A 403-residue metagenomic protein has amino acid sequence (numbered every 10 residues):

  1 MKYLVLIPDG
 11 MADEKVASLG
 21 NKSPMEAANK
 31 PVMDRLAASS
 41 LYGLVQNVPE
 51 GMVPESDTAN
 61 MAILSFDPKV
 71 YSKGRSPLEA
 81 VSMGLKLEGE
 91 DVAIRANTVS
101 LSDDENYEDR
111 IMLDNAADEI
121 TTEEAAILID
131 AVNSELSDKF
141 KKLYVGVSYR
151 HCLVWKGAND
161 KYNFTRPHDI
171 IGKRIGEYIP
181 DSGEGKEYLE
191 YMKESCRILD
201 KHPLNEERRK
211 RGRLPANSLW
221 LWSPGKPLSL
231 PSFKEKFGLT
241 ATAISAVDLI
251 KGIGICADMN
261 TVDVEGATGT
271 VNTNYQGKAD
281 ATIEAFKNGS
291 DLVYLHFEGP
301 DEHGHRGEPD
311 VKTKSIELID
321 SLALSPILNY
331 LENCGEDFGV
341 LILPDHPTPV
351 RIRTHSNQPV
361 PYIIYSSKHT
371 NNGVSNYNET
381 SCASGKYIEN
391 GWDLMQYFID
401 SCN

Functional and structural regions predicted by a protein language model:
M1-N403: Feature captures the catalytic ectodomains and active-site-proximal regions of enzymes that hydrolyze or transfer
